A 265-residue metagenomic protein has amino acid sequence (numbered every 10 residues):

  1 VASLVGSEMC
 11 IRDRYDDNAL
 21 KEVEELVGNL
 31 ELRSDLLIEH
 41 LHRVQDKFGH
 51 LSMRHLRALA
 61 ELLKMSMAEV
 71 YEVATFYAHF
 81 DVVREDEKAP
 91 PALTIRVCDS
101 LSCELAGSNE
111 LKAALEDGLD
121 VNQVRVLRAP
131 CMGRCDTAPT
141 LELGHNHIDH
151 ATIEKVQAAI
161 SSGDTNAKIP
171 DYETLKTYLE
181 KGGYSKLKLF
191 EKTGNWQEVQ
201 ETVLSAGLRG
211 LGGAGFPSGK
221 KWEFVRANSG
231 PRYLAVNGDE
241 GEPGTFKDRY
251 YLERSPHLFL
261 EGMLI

Functional and structural regions predicted by a protein language model:
V1-I11: Single conserved hydrophobic/aromatic residue that forms the stacking wall/gate of nucleotide- or nucleobase-binding
R14-L20, D35-L36, D46-R54, T177-K181: Short acidic alpha-helix initiation/capping motifs at coil-to-helix transition points, especially at protein N-termini
L37, R43-C131, E198: Small-residue-enriched alpha-helical segments and adjacent helix-cap loops that form tight helix-helix packing
Y77, S255-I265: Histidine-anchored nucleotide/phosphate-binding helix
F80-D81, L93-R96, S100-V121, D136-I160 (+2 more regions): Iron-sulfur (Fe-S) cluster-binding segments and ferredoxin-like electron-carrier domains, especially [2Fe-2S]
A159-S205: Flexible inter-domain linker/hinge segments
Y178-S185, L234-D248: Gly-rich Lys/Arg/Thr-decorated short loops/hinges at beta-loop-alpha junctions or inter-strand turns that position
L204-F224: Conserved phosphate/anionic-ligand binding catalytic regions in large, soluble enzymes, centered on
